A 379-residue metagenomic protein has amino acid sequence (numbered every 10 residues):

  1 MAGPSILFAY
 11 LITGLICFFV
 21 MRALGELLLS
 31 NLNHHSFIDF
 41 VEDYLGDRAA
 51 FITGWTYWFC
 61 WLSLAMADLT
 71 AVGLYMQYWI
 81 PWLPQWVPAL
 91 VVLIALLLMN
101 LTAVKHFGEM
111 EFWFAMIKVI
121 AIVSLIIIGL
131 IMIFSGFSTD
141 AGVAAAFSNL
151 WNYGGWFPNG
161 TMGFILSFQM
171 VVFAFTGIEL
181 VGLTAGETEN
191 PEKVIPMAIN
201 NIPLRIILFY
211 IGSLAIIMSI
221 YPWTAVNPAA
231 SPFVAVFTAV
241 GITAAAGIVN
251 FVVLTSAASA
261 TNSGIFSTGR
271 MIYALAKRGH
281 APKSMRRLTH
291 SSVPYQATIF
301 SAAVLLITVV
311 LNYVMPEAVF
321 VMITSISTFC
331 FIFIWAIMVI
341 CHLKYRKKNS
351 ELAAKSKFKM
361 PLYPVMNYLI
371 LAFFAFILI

Functional and structural regions predicted by a protein language model:
M1-A2, I6, A71-W86, K105-A115 (+5 more regions): Transmembrane helix-loop boundary segments of multi-pass membrane transporters
M1-P88, L204-R205, I211-G212: Extracellular loop-to-transmembrane helix junctions
L7, P84, M116-F251: Helix-loop-helix junctions that connect adjacent transmembrane segments in multi-pass membrane transporters
N33-H34, T56-A71, F175-T188, T243-K283 (+2 more regions): Membrane-helix boundary/coupling elements in multi-pass transport proteins
I38-Y44, R48, L69-A89, A121-S124 (+4 more regions): Helix-loop-helix connectors at the membrane interface of multi-pass transporters/channels
D39-E42, G46, Y78, S167 (+2 more regions): TM-loop-TM module centered on a large, flexible mid-protein loop between adjacent transmembrane helices in multi-pass
G73, W86-A145, F175-T176, I199-L204 (+2 more regions): Membrane-interface loop-to-helix entry segments
W113-F114, S284-Y295, W335-I379: C-terminal membrane-solvent junction of multi-pass transporters and transport-like membrane proteins
